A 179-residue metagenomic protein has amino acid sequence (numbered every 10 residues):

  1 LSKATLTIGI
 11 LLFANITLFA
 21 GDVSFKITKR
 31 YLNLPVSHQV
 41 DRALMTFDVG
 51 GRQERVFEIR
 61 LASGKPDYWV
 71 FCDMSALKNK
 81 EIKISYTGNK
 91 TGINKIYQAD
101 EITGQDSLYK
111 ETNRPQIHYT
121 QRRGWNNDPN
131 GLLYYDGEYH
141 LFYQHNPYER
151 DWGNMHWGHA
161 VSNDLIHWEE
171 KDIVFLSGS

Functional and structural regions predicted by a protein language model:
L1-L6: Bacterial N-terminal signal peptides that target proteins for export
T7-N15: Bacterial N-terminal signal peptides
I16-A20: Sec/Tat signal peptide C-region and signal peptidase I cleavage site
G21-S179: Beta-rich carbohydrate-recognition and catalytic domains
